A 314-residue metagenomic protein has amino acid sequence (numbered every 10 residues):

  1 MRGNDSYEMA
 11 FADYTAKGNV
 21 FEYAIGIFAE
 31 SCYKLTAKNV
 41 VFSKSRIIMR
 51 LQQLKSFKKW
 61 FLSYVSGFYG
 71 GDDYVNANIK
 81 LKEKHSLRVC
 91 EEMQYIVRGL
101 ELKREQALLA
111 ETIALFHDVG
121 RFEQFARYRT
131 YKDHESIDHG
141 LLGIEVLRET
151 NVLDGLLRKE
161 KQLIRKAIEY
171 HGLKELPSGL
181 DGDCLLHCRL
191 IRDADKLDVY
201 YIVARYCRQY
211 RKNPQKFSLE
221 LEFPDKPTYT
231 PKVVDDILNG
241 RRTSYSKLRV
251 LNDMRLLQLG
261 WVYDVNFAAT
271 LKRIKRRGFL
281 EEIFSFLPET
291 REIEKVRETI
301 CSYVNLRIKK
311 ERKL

Functional and structural regions predicted by a protein language model:
D5, A12-T15, V20, A24 (+2 more regions): Short hydrophobic alpha-helical segments enriched in small aliphatic residues
K38-I48: Short, Lys/Arg-enriched N-terminal segments with co-localized hydrophobic residues within the first ~10-30 amino acids
R50-Q53, N78-L87, E91, Y95-Q106 (+4 more regions): Divalent metal-dependent phosphate-bond-processing catalytic cores, especially two-metal-ion Mg2+/Mn2+ enzymes that act
L62-R88, E123-D133: Active-site flanking loop/helix segments enriched in acidic
V89-E92, D138-N151: An active-site-proximal "capping" alpha-helix that borders the catalytic cofactor pocket
E101-T112, L153-E169, D183-L190: Acidic/histidine metal-binding catalytic segments
A107-K132, G143, L163-K174: His-Asp-centered metal-binding catalytic motifs of divalent-metal-dependent phosphohydrolases/nucleases
